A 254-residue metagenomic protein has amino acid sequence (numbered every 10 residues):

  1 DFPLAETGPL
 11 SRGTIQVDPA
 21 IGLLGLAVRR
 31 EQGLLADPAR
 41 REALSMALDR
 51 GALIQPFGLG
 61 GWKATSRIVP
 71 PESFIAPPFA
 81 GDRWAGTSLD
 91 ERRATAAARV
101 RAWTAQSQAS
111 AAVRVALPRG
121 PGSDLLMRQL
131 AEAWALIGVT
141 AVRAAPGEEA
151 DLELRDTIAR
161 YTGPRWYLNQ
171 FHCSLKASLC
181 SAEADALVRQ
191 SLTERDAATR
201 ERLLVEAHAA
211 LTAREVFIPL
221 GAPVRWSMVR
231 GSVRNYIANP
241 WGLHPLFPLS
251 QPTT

Functional and structural regions predicted by a protein language model:
D1, I21-I68, S110-P121, R195-E215: Alpha-helical secondary-structure segments
D1-P9: Ligand-site clamp/hinge motif
L4, E132-K176: Periplasmic binding protein-like
G8-I21, A27-D37, F74-A94, R165-T193 (+1 more regions): Short, solvent-exposed loop/beta-turn-alpha elements that line the ligand-binding surface or hinge of extracytoplasmic
L44, G122-G138: Cysteine-centered nucleophilic/redox motifs
K63-W103, R119-L125: Structural transition elements
R92, A96-R99, L187, L203 (+1 more regions): Amphipathic coiled-coil alpha-helices
